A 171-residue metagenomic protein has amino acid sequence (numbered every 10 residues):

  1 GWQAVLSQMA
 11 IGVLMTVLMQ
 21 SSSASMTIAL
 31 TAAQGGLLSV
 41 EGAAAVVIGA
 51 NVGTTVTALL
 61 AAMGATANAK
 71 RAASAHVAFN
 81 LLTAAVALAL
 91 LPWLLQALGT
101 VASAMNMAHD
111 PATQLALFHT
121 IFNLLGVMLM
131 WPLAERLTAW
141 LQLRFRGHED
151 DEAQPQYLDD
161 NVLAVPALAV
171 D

Functional and structural regions predicted by a protein language model:
G1-A10, L37-A43, N106-Q114: Membrane-interfacial loop-to-helix junctions in multi-pass transporters
T16-G53, A62-N68, S74, T100 (+1 more regions): Membrane-interfacial helix-loop connectors
M63-A65, A69, W93, D160: A cytosolic-side transmembrane-helix exit/cap motif
A69-L82, A102-R136, L141-R144: Structural signal for the N-terminal portions of transmembrane helices and their immediately preceding loop/interface
L90-W93, P166-L168: Primarily interfacial, aromatic-capped hydrophobic alpha-helices that serve as membrane anchors
L91-S103: Membrane-helix interface motif
L124, W131-D171: Non-transmembrane accessory domains of multi-pass membrane transporters/channels
